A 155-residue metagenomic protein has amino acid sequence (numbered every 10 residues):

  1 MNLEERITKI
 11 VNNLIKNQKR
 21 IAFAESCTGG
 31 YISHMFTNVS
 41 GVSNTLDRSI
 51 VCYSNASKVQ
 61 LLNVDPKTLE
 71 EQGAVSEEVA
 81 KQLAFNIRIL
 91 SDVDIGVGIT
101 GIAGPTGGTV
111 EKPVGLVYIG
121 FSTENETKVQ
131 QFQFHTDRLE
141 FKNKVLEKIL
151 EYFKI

Functional and structural regions predicted by a protein language model:
M1-I155: Short alpha-helical segments enriched in small residues
